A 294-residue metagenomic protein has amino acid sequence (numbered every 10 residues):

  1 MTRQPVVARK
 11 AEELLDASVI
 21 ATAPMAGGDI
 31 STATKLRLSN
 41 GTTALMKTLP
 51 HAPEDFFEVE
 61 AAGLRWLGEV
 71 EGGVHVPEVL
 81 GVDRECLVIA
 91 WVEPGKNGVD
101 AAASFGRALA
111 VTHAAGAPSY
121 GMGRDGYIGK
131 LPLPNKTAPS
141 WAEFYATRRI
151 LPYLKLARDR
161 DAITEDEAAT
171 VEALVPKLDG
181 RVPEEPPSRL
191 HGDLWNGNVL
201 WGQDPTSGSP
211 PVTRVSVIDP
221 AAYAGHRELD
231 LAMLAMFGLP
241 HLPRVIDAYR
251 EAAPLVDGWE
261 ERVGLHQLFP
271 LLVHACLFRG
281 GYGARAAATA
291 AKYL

Functional and structural regions predicted by a protein language model:
R3-E12, A117-H191, G202-T213: An alpha-helical support segment within catalytic cores of ATP-dependent transferases
D16-A23: Conserved N-terminal boundary motif of the eukaryotic protein kinase catalytic domain
P24-E143, T147, V212: ATP-binding pocket architecture of kinase catalytic cores
E54, P139-A146, K155, E185-R189 (+4 more regions): Active-site Asp-x-Gly
F57, A102-F105, E167-V171, A286: Hydrophobic packing residues in well-ordered alpha-helices of helical domains and bundles
V88, L190, G264: Conserved Rossmann-like nucleotide-binding pocket used by diverse enzymes that bind dinucleotide cofactors
G264-L272: Hydrophobic alpha-helical segments that form the core of small-molecule binding pockets and/or dimer interfaces
